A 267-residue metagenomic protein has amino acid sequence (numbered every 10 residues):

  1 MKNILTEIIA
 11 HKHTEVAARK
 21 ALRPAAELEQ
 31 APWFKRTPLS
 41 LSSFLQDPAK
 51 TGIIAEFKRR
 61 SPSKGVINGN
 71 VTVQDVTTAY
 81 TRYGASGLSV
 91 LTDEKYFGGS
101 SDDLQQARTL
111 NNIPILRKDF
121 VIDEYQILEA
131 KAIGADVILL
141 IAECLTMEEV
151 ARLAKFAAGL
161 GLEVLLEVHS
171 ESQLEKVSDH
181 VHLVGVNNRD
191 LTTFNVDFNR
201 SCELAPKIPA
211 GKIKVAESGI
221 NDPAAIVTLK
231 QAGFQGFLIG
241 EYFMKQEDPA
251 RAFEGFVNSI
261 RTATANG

Functional and structural regions predicted by a protein language model:
K2-N68: An N-cap/entry alpha-helix motif that binds or orients negatively charged groups
I8, A55, Y80, L88 (+6 more regions): Conserved, mostly hydrophobic/aromatic
H11, K58-R60, D93, F120 (+5 more regions): Active-site beta-loop-alpha junctions enriched in small/polar residues
G52, F57, K64-L165, Q173-K176 (+1 more regions): N-terminal active-site wall of soluble small-molecule enzyme domains
I122-G134, S170-H180, A216-I239, R251: Catalytic cores of alpha/beta
E129-E149, V186-F194, F234-F253: Glycine-rich phosphate-binding active-site loops on the catalytic face of alpha/beta enzymes
L183-A225, K230-I239: Catalytic-face loop-and-helix region of soluble metabolic enzyme cores
L204-K207, K230, K245-G267: C-terminal helical cap(s) of enzyme catalytic domains, especially alpha/beta-barrels
